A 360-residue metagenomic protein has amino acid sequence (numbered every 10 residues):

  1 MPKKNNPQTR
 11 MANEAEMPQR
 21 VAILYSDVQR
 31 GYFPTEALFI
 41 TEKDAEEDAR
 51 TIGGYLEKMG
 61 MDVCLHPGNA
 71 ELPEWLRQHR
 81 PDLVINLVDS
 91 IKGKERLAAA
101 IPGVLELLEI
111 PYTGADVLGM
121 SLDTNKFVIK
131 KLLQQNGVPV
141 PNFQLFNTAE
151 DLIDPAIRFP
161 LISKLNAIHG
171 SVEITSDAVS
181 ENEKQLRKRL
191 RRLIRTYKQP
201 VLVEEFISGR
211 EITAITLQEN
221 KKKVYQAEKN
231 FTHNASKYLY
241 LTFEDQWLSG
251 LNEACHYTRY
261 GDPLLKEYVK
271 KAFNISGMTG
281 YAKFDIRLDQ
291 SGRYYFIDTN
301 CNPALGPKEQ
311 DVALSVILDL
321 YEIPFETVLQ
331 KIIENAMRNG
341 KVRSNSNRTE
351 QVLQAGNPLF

Functional and structural regions predicted by a protein language model:
P2, R10-Y25, R77-R80, S121-L202 (+2 more regions): Active-site nucleotide/adenylate-binding loops and adjacent lid/helix of ATP-dependent enzymes
P2-T9, R259-F360: ATP-dependent carboxylate activation and anion-phosphoryl transfer catalytic cores that bind Mg-ATP to form
D27-Q29, D89-I91, N166-I168: Short glycine-rich anion-binding loops that position phosphate/pyrophosphate groups of nucleotides and phosphorylated
R30-D48: Glycine- and acidic-residue-enriched helix-capping/strand-helix junction motifs
E36-E42, T175-V179, L314-V316: Short glycine-enriched, charge-decorated loop/helix-capping segments at active-site entrances that position
E42, E46-N142: Conserved N-proximal alpha/beta basic substrate-recognition cap immediately N-terminal to, or forming the N-lobe
L83-I85, I162, A214-Q218, G292-P307: A short beta-strand motif that forms the metal-chelation/ATP-contact edge of phosphoryl-transfer active sites
E183-E267, L288-Y295: Phosphate-binding site of ATP-dependent enzymes
